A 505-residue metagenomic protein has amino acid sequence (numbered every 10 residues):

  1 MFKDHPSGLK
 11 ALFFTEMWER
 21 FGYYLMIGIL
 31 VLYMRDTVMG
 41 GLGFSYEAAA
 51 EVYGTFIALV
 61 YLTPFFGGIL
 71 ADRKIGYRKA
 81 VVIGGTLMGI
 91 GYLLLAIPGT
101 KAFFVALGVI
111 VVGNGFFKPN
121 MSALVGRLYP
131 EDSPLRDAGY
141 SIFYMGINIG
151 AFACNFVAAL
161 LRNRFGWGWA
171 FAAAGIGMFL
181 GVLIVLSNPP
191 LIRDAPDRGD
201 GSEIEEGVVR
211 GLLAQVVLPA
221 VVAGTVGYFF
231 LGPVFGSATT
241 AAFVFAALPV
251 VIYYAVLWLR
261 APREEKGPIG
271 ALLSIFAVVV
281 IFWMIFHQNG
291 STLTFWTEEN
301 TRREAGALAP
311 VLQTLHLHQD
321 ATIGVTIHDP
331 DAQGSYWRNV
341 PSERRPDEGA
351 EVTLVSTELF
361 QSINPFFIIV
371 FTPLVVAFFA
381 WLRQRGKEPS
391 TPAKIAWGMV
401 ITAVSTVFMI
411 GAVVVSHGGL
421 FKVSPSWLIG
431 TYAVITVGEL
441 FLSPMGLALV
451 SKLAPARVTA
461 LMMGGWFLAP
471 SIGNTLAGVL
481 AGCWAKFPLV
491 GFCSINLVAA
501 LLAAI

Functional and structural regions predicted by a protein language model:
M1-S7, E131, A159-T294, E298-G306 (+3 more regions): Intracellular loop-helix junctions on the cytosolic face of multi-pass helical membrane proteins
M1-Y24, H417: Cytosolic juxtamembrane N-terminal segment immediately preceding the first transmembrane helix of multi-pass
E51-A71, K118, C154, S362-F379: Central cavity-lining transmembrane alpha-helices of secondary-active solute carriers, predominantly the Major
R73-G85, E265, W381-V400: Cytoplasmic membrane-interface "Motif A"-like loop-to-helix N-cap segments of 12-TM Major Facilitator Superfamily
I83-F103, A380, W397-L420: C-terminal ends and interior cores of transmembrane alpha-helices in multi-pass membrane transporters/permeases
G91, A102-F117, F276, G418-F441: Hydrophobic core of transmembrane alpha-helices in multi-pass small-molecule transporters, especially MFS/SLC-type
F116-P130, F441-A454: Intracellular juxtamembrane helix-capping segments at the cytosolic ends of symmetry-related transmembrane helices
D137-N155, R162-N163, A170, G175-G181 (+4 more regions): Glycine-rich segments within core transmembrane alpha-helices of 12-TM secondary carriers
